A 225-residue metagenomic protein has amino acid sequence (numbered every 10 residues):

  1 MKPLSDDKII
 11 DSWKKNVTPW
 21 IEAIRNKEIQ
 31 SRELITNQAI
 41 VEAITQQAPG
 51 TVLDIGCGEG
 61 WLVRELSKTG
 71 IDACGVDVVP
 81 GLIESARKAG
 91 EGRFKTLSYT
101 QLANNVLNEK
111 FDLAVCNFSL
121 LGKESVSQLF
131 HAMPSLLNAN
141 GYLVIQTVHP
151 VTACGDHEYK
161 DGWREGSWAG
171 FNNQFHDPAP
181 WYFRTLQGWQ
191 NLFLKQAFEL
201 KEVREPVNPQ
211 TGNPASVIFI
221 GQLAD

Functional and structural regions predicted by a protein language model:
M1-Q47, W61, S85: Conserved class I S-adenosyl-L-methionine
L53-I55, E59-A103: Class I SAM-dependent methyltransferase SAM/SAH-binding core
N104-A114: A short acidic, Gly/Pro-enriched loop at the edge of an enzyme's catalytic core that lines a small-molecule cofactor
L113-S127: A short SAM/SAH-binding and catalytic strip from SAM-dependent methyltransferases
S127-Y142: A short glycine-rich, Lys/Arg-flanked "PGG" loop and its adjoining helix->strand segment in the class I
V144-F171: Conserved class I S-adenosyl-L-methionine
P180-A197: Short alpha-helix
Q196, T211-D225: Core SAM-dependent methyltransferase catalytic element
